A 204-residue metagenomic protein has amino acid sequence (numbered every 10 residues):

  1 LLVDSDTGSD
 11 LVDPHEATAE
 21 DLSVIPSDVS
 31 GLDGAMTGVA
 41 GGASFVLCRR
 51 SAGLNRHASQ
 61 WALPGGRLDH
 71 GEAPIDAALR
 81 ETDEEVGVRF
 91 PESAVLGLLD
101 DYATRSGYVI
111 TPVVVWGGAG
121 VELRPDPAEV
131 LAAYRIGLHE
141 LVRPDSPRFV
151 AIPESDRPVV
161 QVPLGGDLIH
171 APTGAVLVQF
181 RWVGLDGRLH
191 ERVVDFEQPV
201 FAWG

Functional and structural regions predicted by a protein language model:
L1-A62, G66-V121, V130, H139 (+1 more regions): N-terminal leader/linker segments that precede catalytic domains of diphosphate-processing enzymes
P125-L164: NUDIX/MutT-family hydrolases
